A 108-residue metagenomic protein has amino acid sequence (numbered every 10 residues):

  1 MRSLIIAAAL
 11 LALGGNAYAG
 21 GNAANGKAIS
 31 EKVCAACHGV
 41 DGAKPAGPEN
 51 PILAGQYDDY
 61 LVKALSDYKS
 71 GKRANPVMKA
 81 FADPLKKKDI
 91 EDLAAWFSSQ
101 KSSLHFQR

Functional and structural regions predicted by a protein language model:
M1-L4: Positively charged n-region of N-terminal signal peptides that target proteins for export
I6-A7, A17: Cleavable N-terminal signal peptides
G20-D41, Q56, F106: Sequence/structural segment immediately N-terminal to covalent heme-attachment motifs in c-type and related
K27, A43-S70, K79-P84: Gly/Gly-Pro-rich "capping" loops immediately C-terminal to redox-active cysteine motifs in periplasmic/lumenal
S70-R73, A82-R108: C-terminal capping alpha-helices of c-type cytochrome domains
